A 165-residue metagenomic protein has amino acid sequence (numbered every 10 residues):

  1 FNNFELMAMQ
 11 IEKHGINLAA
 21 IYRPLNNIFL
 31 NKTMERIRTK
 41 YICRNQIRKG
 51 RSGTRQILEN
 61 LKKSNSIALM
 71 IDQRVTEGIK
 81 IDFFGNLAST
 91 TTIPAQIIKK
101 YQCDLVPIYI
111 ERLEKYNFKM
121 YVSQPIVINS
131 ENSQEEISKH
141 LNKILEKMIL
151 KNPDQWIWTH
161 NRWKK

Functional and structural regions predicted by a protein language model:
F1-N65: Conserved nucleotide-cofactor-binding alpha/beta core module
K13-N17, K40, R51-K165: Non-catalytic C-terminal accessory region of glycerolipid acyltransferases and related lyso-lipid remodeling enzymes
